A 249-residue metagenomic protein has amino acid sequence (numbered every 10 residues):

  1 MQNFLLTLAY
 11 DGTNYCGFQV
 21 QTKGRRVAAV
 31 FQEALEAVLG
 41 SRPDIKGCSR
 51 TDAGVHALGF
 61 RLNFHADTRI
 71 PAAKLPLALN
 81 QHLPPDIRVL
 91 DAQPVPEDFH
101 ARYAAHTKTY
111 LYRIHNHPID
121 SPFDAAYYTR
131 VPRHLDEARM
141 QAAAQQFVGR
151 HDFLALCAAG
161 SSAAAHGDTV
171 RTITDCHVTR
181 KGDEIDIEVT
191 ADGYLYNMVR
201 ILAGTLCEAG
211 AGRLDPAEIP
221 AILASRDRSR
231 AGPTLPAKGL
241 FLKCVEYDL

Functional and structural regions predicted by a protein language model:
M1-L249: Structured-RNA-binding interfaces characteristic of tRNA pseudouridine synthases
